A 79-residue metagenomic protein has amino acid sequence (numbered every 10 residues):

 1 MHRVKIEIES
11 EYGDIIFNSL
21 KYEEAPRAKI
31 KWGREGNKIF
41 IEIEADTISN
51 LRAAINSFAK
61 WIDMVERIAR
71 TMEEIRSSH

Functional and structural regions predicted by a protein language model:
M1-H79: Long, contiguous binding/interaction regions
